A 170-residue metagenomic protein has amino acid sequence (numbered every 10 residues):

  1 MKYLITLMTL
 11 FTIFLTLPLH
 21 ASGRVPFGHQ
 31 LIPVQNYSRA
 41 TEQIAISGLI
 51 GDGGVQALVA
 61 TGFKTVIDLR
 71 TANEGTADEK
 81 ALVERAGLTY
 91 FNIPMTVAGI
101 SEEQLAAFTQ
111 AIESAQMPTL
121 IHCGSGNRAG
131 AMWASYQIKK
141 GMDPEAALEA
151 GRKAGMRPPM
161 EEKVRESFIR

Functional and structural regions predicted by a protein language model:
M1-I5: Positively charged n-region of N-terminal signal peptides that target proteins for export
T6-P18: Bacterial N-terminal signal peptides
F11-I13, G126, G151: Glycine-centered small-residue hotspots that permit tight backbone geometry or close packing
L19-T119, W133-R170: Cys-dependent protein tyrosine phosphatase-like superfamily
T119-G130: A phosphate-binding catalytic loop at a beta-strand-loop-alpha-helix junction that coordinates phosphoryl groups
